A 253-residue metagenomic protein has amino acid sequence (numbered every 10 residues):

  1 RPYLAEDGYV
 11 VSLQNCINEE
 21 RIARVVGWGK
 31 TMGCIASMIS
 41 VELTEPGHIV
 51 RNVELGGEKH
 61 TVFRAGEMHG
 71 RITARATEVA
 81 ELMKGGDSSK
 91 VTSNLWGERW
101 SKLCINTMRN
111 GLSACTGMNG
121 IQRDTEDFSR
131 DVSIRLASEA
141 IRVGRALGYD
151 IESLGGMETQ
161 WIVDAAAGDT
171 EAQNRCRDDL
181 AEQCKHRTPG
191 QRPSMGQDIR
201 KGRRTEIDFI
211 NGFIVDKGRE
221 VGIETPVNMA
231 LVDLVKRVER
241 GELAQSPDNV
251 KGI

Functional and structural regions predicted by a protein language model:
P2, R24, D216: Short, well-ordered alpha-helices that flank and scaffold nucleotide-derived cofactor binding pockets
P2-I17: ADP-ribose/adenylate-binding Rossmann-like module
L4, H48-E67, S113-D124, R192-K201: Helix-loop-beta segment of a Rossmann-like dinucleotide-binding subdomain
L4, V26, D87, T116 (+2 more regions): A broad structural signal for alpha-helix termini and local helix breaks/kinks
L13-K102, T107-M108, S113: Rossmann-fold dinucleotide-binding core
W96-R142: Active-site-proximal catalytic alpha-helix in oxidoreductases
V132-I253: NAD(P)-dependent Rossmann-like dehydrogenase/reductase catalytic/cofactor-binding core
